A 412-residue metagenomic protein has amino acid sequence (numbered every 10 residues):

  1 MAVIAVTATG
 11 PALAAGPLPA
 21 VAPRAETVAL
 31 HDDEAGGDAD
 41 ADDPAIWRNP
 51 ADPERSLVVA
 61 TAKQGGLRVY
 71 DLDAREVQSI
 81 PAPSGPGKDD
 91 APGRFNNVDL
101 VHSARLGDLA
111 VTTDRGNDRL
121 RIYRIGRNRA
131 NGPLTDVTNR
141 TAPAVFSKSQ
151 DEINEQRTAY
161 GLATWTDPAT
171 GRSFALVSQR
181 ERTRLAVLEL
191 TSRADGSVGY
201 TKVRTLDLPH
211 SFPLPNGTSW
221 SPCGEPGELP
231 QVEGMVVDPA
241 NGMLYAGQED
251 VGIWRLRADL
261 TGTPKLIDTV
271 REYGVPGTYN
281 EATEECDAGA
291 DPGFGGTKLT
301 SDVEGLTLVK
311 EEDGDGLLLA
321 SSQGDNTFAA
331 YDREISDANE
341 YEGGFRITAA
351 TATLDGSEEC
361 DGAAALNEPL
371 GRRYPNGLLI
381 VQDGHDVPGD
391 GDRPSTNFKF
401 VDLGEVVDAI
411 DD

Functional and structural regions predicted by a protein language model:
M1-A15: Secretory targeting and sorting signals
L13-D412: Sequence/structural signature of beta-propeller domains
